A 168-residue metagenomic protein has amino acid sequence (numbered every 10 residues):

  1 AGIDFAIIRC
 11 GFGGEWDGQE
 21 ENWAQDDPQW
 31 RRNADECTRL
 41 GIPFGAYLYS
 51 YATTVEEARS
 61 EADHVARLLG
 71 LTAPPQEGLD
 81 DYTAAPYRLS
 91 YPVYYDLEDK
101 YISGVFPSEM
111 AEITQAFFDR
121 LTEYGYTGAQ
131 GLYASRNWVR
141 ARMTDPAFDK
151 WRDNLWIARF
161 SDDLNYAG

Functional and structural regions predicted by a protein language model:
A1-Y47: N-terminal carbohydrate-binding/catalytic regions of secreted carbohydrate-active enzymes
G2-I3, D63-G168: Surface-exposed substrate-engagement region within the catalytic domains of secreted or surface-exposed extracellular
A6-R9, Y47-S50, D96-L97, Y133: Conserved beta-strand segments of the P-loop GTPase G domain that flank and frequently precede/overlap
G18-A24, L48-V55, E98-E109: Second-shell loop/turn segments in exported
P28-Q29, A52-L68: Glycine-rich anion/phosphate-binding loops
P28-R32, S60, E112, A116: Short, well-structured alpha-helical interface segments that form or flank functional binding sites
